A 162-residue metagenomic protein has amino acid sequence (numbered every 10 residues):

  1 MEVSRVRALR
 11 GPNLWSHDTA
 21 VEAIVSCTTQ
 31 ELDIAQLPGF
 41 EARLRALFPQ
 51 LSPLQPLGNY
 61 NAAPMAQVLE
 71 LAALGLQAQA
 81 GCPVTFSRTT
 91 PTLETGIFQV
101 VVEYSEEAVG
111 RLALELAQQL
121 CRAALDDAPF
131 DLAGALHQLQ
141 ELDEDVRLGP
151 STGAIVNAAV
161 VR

Functional and structural regions predicted by a protein language model:
M1-R162: Preference for protein termini
